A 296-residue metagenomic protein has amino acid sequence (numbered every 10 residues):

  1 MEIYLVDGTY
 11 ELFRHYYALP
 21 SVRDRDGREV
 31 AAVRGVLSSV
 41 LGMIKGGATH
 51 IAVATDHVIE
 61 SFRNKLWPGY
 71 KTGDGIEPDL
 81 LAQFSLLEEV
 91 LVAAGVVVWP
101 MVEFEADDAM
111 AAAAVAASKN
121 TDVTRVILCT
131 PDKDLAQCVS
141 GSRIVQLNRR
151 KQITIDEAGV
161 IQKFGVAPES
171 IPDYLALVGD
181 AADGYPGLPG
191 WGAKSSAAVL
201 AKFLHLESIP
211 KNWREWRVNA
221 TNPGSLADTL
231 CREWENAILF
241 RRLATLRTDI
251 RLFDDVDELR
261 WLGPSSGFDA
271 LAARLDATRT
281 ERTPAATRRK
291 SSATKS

Functional and structural regions predicted by a protein language model:
M1-G95, K151, E258: Domain-level signal for Mg2+-assisted phosphodiester chemistry and nucleotide/NA-binding surfaces in nucleic-acid
V22, G73-D254, T278: Extended two-metal-dependent nuclease catalytic cores across DNA- and RNA-processing enzymes
A31-R34, S38-L41, S61, K65-P68 (+7 more regions): Short alpha-helical interface elements
H57-V58, E105, A286: Conserved beta-strand edge residues that scaffold enzyme active sites
T229-S296: Low-complexity, acidic/Ser/Thr- and charged residue-rich accessory regions of DNA metabolism proteins
